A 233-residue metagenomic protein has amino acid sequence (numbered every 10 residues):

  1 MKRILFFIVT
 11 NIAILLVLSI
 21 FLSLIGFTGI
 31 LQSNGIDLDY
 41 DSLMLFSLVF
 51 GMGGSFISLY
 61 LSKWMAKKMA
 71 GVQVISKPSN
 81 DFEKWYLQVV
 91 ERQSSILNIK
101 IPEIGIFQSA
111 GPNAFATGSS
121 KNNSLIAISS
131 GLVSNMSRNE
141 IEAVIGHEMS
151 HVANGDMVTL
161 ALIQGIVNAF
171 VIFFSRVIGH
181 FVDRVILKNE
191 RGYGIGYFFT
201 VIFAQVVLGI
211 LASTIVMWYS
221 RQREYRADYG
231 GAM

Functional and structural regions predicted by a protein language model:
M1-S19, S23, T28-D37, L43-F199 (+1 more regions): Polar-ligand-bearing catalytic/cofactor-coordination segments of membrane-embedded or membrane-tethered inner-membrane
